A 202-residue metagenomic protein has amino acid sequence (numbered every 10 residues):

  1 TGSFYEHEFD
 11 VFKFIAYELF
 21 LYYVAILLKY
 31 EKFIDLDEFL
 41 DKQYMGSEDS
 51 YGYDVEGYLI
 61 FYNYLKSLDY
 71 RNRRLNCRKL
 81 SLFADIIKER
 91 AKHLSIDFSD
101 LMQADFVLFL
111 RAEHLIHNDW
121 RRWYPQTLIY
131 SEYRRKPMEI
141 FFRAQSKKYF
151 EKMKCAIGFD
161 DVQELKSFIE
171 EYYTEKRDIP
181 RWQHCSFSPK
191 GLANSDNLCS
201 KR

Functional and structural regions predicted by a protein language model:
T1-R202: Long, low-complexity, intrinsically disordered terminal regions
